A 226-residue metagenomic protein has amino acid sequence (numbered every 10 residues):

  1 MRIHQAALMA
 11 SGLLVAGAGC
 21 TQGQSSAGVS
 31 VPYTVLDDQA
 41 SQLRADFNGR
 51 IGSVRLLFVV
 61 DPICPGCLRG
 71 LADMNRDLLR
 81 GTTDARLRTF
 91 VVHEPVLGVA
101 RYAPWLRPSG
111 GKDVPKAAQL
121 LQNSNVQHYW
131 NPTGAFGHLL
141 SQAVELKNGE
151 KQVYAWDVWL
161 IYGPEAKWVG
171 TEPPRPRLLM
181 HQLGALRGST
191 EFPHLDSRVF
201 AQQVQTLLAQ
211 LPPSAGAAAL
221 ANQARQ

Functional and structural regions predicted by a protein language model:
A7-G17: Bacterial N-terminal signal peptides
C20-D46, G66-R69: N-terminal "domain-start" segment that seeds a small globular fold
G49-P65: Short active-site neighborhood of thiol/selenol oxidoreductases, capturing the structured segment around
G52-R55, D84-T89, Q122-Q127, A155-W156: Loop/turn elements at helix/coil->beta-strand transitions in domains of secreted/extracellular proteins
P62-G66, E94-V99, P132-G137, A166-W168: Solvent-exposed loop/turn segments at secondary-structure junctions within structured extracellular/periplasmic domains
L71-Q119: Structural microenvironment flanking redox-active thiols in thiol-disulfide oxidoreductases
V99-W156: Thioredoxin-like thiol-disulfide oxidoreductase module
Y154-Q226: Thiol-/selenol-based redox modules, centered on thioredoxin-like and closely related oxidoreductase domains
